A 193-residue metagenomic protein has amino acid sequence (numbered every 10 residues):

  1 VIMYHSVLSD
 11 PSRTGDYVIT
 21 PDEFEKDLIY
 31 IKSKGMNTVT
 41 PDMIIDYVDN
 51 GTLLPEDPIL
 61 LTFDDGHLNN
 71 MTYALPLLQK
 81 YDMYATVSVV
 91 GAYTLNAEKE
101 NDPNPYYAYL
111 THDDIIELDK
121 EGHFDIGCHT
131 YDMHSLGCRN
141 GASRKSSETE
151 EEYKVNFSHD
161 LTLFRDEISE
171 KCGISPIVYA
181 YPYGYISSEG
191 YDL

Functional and structural regions predicted by a protein language model:
V1-I59: N-terminal pre-catalytic segment of deacetylase/amide-hydrolase enzymes
I2, V7-S9, T14, D57-I59 (+1 more regions): Metal-dependent polysaccharide deacetylase catalytic core of the NodB/CE4 family, i.e., the active-site-bearing domain
D22-I29, S33, D46, T72 (+5 more regions): Solvent-exposed, polar/charged alpha-helical surfaces in well-ordered, non-transmembrane soluble domains, broadly
M43-I44, L60-N69, Y81-M83: Substrate-binding cleft of extracellular glycoside hydrolase catalytic domains
G51-L53, P76-K80: Short, charge-rich binding segments
N70-M71, S135: Generic hydrophobic alpha-helical membrane-span motif
Y185-L193: Substrate-binding cleft/loops of secretory-pathway carbohydrate-active enzymes
